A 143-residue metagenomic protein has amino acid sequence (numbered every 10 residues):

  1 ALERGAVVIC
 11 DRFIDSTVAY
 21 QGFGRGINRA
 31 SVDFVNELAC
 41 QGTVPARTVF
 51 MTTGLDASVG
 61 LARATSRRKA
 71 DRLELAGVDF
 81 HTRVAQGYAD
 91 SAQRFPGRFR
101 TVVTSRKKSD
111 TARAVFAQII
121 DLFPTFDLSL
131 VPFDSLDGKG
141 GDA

Functional and structural regions predicted by a protein language model:
A1-C40, A112-A114: ATP-dependent small-molecule kinase phosphotransfer cores that center on conserved nucleotide phosphate-binding segments
G5-A6, P45, P96-F99: A generic structural signal for alpha->beta connector loops
I9, R47-F50, R100-V102: Hydrophobic/aromatic beta-strand patches that form the interior of the parallel beta-sheet core in alpha/beta enzyme
Y20-Q86: A glycine- and Lys/Arg-enriched "phosphate-lid" helix/loop adjacent to the NTP-binding pocket of small-molecule kinases
D56-A143: NTP-dependent small-molecule kinase module
